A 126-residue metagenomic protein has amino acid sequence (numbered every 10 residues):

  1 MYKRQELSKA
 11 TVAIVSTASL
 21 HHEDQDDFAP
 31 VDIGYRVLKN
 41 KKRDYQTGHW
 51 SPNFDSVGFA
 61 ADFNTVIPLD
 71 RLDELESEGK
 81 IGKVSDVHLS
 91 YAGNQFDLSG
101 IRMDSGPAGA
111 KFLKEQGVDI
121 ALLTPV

Functional and structural regions predicted by a protein language model:
M1-Y2: Short, small-residue-biased leader/transition segments that mark boundaries at the very start of proteins
L7-K9, F63-I67, G100, D104: Conserved active-site and cofactor/substrate-binding residues in soluble primary-metabolism enzymes
K9-A13, I120: Residues that mark the start of a beta-strand
A13-P68: Adenosine ribonucleotide-centric catalytic and binding domains
Q25, V118-L123: Active-site histidine-anchored catalytic micro-motif
P68-V84, D97: Redox- and metal-dependent alpha/beta enzyme cores, enriched for Fe-S-associated oxidoreductases and cofactor-handling
D86-A108: Charged, often glycine-rich, active-site loop that binds/positions anionic groups
D104-D119: Short, well-structured alpha-helical segments in soluble
